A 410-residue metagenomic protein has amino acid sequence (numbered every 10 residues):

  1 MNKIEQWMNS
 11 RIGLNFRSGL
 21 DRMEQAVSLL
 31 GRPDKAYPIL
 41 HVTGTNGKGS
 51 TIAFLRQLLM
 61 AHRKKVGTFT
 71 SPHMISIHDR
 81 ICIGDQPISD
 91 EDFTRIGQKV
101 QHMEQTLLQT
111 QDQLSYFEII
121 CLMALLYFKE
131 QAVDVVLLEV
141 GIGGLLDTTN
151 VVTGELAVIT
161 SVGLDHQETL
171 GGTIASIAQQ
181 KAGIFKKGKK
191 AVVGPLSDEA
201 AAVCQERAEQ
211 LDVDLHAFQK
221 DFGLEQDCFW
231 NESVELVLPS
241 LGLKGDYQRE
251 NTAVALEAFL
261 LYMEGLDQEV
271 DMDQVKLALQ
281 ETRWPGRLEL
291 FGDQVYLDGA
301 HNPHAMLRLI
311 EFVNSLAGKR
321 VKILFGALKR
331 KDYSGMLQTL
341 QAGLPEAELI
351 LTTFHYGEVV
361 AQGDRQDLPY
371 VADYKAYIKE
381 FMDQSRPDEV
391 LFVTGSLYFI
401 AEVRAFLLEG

Functional and structural regions predicted by a protein language model:
M1-P38, E168: Positively charged, low-complexity intrinsically disordered leader regions
L20, V27, R32-K35, A61-V152: ATP-dependent carboxylate-amine ligase catalytic core
V42, S50-G67: A conserved segment at the C-terminal end of the G1
L55, L145-E155, R404-L407: Short Gly/Thr/Asp-enriched flexible loops that form oxyanion-binding sites at enzyme active sites
L107-T110, Q131-V135, E139, G154-P239 (+1 more regions): Acidic, Mg2+-coordinating active-site environments of NTP-dependent enzymes
V135-L138, D147-V158, V162-H166, S176 (+1 more regions): Nucleotide phosphate-binding/pyrophosphate-handling subdomain across enzymes that bind or process nucleotide phosphates
S197-R207, D212-H216, E225-Q226, D332-F392: C-terminal helical cap/extension that packs against the catalytic core of soluble nucleotide-cofactor enzymes
